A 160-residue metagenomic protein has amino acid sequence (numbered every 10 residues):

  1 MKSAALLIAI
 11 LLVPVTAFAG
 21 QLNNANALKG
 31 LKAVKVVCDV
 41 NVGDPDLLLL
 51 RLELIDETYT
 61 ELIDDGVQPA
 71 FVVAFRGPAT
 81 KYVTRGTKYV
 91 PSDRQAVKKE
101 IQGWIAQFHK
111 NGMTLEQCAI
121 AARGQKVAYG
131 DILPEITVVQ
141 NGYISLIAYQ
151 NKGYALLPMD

Functional and structural regions predicted by a protein language model:
A5-V15: Bacterial N-terminal signal peptides
A17-A19: Boundary at the C-terminal end of the N-terminal hydrophobic targeting segment
K29-G43, T84-Y89: Acidic/histidine-rich, surface-exposed loop or edge segments in extracytoplasmic proteins
V40-L52: Short, glycine-rich nucleotide/cofactor-binding loops
L50-D64: Histidine-anchored nucleotide/phosphate-binding helix
L62-V73, Q117-A119: Surface-exposed patches in mature extracellular/periplasmic domains of secreted proteins
P69-T84: Acidic helix-start/capping segments at beta-turn-to-alpha-helix junctions
T84-D160: A cross-taxonomic marker for long C-terminal extensions/tails that follow the last structured domain
